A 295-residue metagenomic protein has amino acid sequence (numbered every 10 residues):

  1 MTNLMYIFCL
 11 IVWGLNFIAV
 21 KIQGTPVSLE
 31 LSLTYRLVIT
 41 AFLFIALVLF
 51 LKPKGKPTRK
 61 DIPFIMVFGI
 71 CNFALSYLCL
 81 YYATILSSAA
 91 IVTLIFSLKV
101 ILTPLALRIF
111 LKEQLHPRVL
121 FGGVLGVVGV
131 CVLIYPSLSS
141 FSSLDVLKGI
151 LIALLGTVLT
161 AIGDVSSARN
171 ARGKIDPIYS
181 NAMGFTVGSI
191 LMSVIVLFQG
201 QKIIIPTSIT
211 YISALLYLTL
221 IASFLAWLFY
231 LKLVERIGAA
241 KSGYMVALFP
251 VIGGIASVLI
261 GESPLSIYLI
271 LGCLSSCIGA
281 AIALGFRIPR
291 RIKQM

Functional and structural regions predicted by a protein language model:
M1-L31, S143-R169, G188-L191: Glycine-/small-residue-enriched transmembrane alpha-helix faces in small-molecule transporters and effluxers
M1-T2, P26-E30, T34, P57-P63 (+3 more regions): Juxtamembrane helix-entry segments on the extracytoplasmic side of multipass membrane proteins
V12, N16-F17, I45-F96, V132 (+1 more regions): Specific transmembrane alpha-helical segments of multi-pass solute transporters/efflux pumps, especially DMT/EamA
Q23, S32, R36, A83 (+7 more regions): Hydrophobic/aromatic residues within transmembrane alpha-helices of multi-pass small-molecule transporters
P26-L75, L102-T103, L159-S166, A182-G200 (+2 more regions): Transmembrane alpha-helices of multi-pass small-molecule transport proteins
L33-Y35, I91-L98, S166-S189, T219-L259: Helix-helix packing/entry segments at the starts of transmembrane helices
F44, L115-S137, M192, A247 (+1 more regions): Hydrophobic transmembrane alpha-helices of multi-pass small-molecule transport proteins
A46-K52, K99-V124, V251-I270: C-terminal transmembrane-helix exit sites in multi-pass transporters
